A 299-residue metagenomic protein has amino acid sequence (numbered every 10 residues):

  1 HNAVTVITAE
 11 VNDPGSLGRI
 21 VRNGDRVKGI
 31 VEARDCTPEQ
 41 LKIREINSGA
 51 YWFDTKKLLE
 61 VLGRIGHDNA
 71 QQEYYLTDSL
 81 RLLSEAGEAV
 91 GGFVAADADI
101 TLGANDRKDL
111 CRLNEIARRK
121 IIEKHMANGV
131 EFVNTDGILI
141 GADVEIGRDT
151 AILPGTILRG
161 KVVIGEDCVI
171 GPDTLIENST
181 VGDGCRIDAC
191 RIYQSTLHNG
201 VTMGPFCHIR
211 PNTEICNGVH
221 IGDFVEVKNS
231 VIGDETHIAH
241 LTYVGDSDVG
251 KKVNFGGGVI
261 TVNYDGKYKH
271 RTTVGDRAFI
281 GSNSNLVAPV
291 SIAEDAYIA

Functional and structural regions predicted by a protein language model:
H1, V11-P14, V21, C36-P38 (+4 more regions): Solvent-exposed alpha-helices and their adjacent loops that cap or buttress functional pockets in soluble metabolic
H1-G24, S48, W52-I65: Conserved beta-loop-beta/alpha segment of the NTase-like Rossmann-fold superfamily that binds/positions NTPs
A9-N12, A95, G258, G266: Short, ordered loop/turn segments at secondary-structure junctions
I20-N23, W52-F53, A104-N105, I140-G141 (+1 more regions): Short beta-strand-to-turn element immediately C-terminal to the catalytic PLP-Schiff-base lysine in fold type I
V21-K28, I122-E123, D248-K252: Proline-centered turn/helix-capping motifs that create local helix->coil transitions or kinks
K28-R119, E123: Catalytic-core segments of class I nucleotidyltransferases/pyrophosphorylases that form NMP-activated intermediates
H125-V130: A eukaryote-biased feature capturing mid-to-C-terminal, repeat/solenoid-rich segments of large proteins, strongly
E131-A299: Structural signal for interior beta-strand "rungs" in well-ordered beta-sheet cores of soluble enzyme domains
